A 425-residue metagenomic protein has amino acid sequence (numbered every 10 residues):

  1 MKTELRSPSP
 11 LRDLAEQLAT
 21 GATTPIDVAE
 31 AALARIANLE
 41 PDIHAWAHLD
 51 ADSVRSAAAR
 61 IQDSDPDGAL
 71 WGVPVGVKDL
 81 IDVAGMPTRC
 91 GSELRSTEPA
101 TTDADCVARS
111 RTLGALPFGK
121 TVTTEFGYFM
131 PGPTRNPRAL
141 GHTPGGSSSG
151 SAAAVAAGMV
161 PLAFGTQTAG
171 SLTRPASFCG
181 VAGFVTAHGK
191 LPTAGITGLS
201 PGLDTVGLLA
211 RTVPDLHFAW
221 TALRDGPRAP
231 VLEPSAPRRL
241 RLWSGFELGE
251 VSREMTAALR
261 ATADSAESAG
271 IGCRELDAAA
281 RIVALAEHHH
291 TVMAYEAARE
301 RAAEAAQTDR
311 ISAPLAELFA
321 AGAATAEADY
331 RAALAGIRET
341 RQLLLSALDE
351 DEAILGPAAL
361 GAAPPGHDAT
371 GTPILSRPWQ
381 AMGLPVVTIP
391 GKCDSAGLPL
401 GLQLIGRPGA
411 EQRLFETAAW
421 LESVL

Functional and structural regions predicted by a protein language model:
M1-D52, D264, S268-G270: An N-terminal boundary/leader segment
K2, L70-C90, P237-R239, T291-L345 (+1 more regions): Short helix-loop capping/hinge segments that flank enzyme active sites or metal/cofactor-binding pockets
G21, A32, G72, T112 (+5 more regions): Glycine-rich, small-residue loops and helix-cap segments that act as flexible hinges at active-site edges
P25-E30, E254-D277, A302-A306, Y330-D351: Acyltransferase
V54-S56, D63-P133: Acidic/His- and Gly-rich active-site-bordering loop/insert found across diverse amide/peptide-bond hydrolases
A84, T205, A222-H288, C393: Gly/Ser-rich, acidic/histidine-flanked active-site/gating loops
T88-T97, S252, A363-T370: Glycine/threonine-rich flexible loop motifs
T102-W220, L384-C393, P399-G401: Short glycine/serine-rich loop segments
